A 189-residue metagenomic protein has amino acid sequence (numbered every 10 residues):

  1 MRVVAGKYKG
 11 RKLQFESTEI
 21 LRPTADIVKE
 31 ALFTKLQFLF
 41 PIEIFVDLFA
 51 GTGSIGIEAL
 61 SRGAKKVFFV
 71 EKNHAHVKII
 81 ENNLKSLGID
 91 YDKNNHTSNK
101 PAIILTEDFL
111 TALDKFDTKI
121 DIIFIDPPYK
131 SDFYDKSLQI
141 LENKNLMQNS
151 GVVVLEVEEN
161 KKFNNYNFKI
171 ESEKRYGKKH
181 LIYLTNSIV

Functional and structural regions predicted by a protein language model:
M1-V189: Class I S-adenosyl-L-methionine-dependent methyltransferase catalytic core
